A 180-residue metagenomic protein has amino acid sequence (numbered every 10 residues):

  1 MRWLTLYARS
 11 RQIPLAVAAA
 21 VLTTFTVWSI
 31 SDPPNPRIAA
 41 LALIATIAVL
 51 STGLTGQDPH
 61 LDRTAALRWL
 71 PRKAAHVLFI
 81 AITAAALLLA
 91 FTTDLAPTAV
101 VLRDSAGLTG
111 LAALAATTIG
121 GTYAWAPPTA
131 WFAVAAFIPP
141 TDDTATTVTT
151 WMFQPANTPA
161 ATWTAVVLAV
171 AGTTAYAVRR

Functional and structural regions predicted by a protein language model:
M1-P36, L43, I47-A48, T109 (+4 more regions): Hydrophobic alpha-helical transmembrane segments
T5-R11, R68-A74, T93-A99: Short, amphipathic, aromatic/basic-enriched membrane-interface segments that mark the entry/exit of transmembrane
V27-T52, G56, A75-T129: Secretory targeting signals
S51-A65, W69: Transmembrane helix boundary and interhelical loop/hinge segments in multi-pass membrane proteins
P59, P71, P127, P139-P140: Proline-rich intrinsically disordered, low-complexity coils
